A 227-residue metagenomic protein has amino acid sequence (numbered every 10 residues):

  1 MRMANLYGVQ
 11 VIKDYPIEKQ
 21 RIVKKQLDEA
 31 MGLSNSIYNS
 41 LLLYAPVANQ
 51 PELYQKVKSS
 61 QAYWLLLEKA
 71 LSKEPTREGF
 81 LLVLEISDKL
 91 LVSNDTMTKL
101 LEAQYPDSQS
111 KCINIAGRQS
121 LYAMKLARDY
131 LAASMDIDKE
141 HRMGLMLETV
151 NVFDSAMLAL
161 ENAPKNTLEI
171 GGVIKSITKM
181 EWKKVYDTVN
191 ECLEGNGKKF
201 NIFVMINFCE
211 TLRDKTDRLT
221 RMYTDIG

Functional and structural regions predicted by a protein language model:
M1, E52-K58, L82-V83, S110-I115 (+2 more regions): Short, low-complexity cationic-aromatic patches
M1-I22, L67, D107-D138, D187 (+1 more regions): N-terminal extracytoplasmic segments of bacterial inner-membrane proteins
R2-L41, Y130-N162, T224-D225: Extended intrinsically disordered, low-complexity coil regions enriched in Ser, Thr, Gly, Ala and often Pro
K19-I22, Q26-E29, P75, L82 (+4 more regions): Extracytoplasmic/periplasmic, Sec-exported soluble proteins
K24-E78, K89, V150-K199, N207 (+1 more regions): Heptad-repeat alpha-helical coiled-coil/4-helix-bundle sensor or tether segments in soluble regions
F80-I170: Extended amphipathic alpha-helical interaction segments
